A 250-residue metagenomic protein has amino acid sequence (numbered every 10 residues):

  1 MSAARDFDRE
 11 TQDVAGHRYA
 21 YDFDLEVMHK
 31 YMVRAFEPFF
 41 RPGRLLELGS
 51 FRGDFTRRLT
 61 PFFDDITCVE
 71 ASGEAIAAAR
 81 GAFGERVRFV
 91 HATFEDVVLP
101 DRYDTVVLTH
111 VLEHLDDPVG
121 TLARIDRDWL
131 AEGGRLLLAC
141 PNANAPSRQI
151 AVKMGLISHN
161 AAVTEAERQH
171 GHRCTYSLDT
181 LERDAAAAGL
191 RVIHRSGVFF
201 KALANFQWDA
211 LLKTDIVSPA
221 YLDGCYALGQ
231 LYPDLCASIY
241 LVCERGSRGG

Functional and structural regions predicted by a protein language model:
M1-T109, V119-L122, G197-F200, A220-G224 (+2 more regions): Conserved N-terminal segment of class I S-adenosyl-L-methionine
H17, A187-V217: Conserved catalytic loop of SAM-dependent methyltransferase domains
Y103, S147-V152, A204-A210: Short aromatic-enriched loop/helix-cap "lid" or pocket-rim segments at secondary-structure transitions that line
H110-H114: Short catalytic micro-motifs in class I SAM-dependent methyltransferases
V119-R135: A short glycine-rich, Lys/Arg-flanked "PGG" loop and its adjoining helix->strand segment in the class I
L137-N160: Conserved class I S-adenosyl-L-methionine
H159-N160, T164-T180: Acceptor-substrate binding/catalytic loop of class I
Q169, G224-Y232: Short, P/G- and charge-enriched loop/turn segments at secondary-structure junctions
